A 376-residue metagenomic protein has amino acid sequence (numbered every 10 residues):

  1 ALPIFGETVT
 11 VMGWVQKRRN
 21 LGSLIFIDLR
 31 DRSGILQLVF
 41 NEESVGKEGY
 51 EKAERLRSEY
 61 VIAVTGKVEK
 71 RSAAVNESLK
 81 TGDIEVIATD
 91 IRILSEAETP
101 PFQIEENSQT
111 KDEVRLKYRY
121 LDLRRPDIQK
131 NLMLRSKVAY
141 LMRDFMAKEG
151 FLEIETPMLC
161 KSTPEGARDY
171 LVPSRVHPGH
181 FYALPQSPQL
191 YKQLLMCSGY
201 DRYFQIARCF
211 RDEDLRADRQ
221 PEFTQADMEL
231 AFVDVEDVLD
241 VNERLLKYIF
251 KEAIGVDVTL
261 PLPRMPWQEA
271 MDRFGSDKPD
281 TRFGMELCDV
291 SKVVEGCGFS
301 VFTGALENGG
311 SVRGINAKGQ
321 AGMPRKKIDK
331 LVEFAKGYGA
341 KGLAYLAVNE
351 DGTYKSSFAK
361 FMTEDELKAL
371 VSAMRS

Functional and structural regions predicted by a protein language model:
A1-S376: Class II aminoacyl-tRNA synthetase catalytic cores and aaRS-like
